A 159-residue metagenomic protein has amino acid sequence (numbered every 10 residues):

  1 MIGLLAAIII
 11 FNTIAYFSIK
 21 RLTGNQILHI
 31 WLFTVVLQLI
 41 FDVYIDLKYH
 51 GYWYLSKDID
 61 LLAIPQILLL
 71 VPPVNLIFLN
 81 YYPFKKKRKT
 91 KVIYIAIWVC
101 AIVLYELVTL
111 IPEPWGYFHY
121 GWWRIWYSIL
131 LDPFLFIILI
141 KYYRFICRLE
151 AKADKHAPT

Functional and structural regions predicted by a protein language model:
M1-T159: Aromatic-rich, lipid-facing transmembrane alpha helices and their immediate juxtamembrane interface loops in integral
